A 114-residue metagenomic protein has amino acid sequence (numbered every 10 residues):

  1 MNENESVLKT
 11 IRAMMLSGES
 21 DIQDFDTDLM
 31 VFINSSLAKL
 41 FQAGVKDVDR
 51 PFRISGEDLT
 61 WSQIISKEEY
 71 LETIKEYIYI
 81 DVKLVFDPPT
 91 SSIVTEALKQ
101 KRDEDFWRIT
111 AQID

Functional and structural regions predicted by a protein language model:
M1-Y70, D105-D114: Conserved short "hinge" loops at termini or chain/domain junctions
L84, P88-D114: Protruding loop/beta-arch "assembly-hinge" segments enriched in small, turn-prone residues
